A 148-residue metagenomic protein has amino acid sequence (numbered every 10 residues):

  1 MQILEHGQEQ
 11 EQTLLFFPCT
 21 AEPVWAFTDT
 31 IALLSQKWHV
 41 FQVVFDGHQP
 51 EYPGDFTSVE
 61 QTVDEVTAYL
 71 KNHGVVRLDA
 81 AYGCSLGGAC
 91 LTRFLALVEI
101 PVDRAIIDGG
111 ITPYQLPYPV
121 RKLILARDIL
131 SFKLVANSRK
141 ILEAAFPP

Functional and structural regions predicted by a protein language model:
L4-Y52: Conserved HGGG/HGGXW glycine-rich cap/lid loop of the alpha/beta-hydrolase fold
T13, H39, L78-A80, V102-R104: Structural signature of beta-strand start/N-cap positions in the alpha/beta core of ABC transporter nucleotide-binding
D29, R93-L97: Active-site signature of alpha/beta-hydrolase-fold catalytic machinery across serine- and Asp/Cys-nucleophile hydrolases
F41-Y82: Active-site loop/oxyanion-hole signature of alpha/beta-hydrolase fold enzymes
E51, L91-T92, Q115-L116: Glycine/Thr-rich phosphate-binding loops of Rossmann-like dinucleotide-binding domains
G83-L91: Gly/Ala-rich beta-loop-alpha elbow adjacent to hydrolase catalytic centers
A96-L97, V102-K133: Flexible "cap/lid" loop of the alpha/beta hydrolase fold
L116-Y118, K133-P148: Conserved alpha/beta-hydrolase catalytic His-Asp/Glu region
